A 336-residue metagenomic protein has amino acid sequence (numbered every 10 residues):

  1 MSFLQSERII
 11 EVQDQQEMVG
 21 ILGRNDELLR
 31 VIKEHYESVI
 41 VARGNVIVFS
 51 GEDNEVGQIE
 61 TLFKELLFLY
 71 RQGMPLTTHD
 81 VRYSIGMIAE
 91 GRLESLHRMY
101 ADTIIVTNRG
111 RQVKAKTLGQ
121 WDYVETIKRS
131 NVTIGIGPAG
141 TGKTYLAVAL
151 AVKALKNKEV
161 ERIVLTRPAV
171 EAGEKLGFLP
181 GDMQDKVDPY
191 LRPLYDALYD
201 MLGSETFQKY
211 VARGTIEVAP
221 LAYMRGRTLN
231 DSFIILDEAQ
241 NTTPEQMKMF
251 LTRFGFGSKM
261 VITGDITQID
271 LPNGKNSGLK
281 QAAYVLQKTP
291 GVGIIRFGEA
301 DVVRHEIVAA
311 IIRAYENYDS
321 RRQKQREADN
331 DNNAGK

Functional and structural regions predicted by a protein language model:
M1-F3, A89-T103, S320-K336: Intrinsically disordered, low-complexity linkers and terminal tails enriched in Pro/Gly and often acidic or mixed-charge
S2-G20: Short glycine-/aliphatic-rich beta-strand segments at the starts of folded cytosolic domains
I9-E11, V48-S50, R296-G298: Generic structural detector for well-ordered beta-strands
E17-E34: Short amphipathic alpha-helix segments
I21, L28, I59-L62, M247-F250: Hydrophobic side chains in well-ordered alpha-helices
R30, Y36-V39, N45: Compact, well-ordered interaction domains used in eukaryotic information-processing assemblies
V41-Y100: Interdomain "pre-motor" coupling segment immediately N-terminal to P-loop NTPase/helicase cores
V46, V106-W121, T126-L236, Q240-K336: Conserved helicase motor core of SF1/SF2 NTP-dependent helicases
